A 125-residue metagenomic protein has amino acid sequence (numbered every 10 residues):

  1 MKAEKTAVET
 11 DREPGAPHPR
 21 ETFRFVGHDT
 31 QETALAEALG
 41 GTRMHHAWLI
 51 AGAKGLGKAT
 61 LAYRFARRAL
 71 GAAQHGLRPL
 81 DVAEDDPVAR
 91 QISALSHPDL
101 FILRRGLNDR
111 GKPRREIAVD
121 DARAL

Functional and structural regions predicted by a protein language model:
K2-L125: Clamp-loader machinery-focused feature within the broader ASCE/P-loop NTPase space
